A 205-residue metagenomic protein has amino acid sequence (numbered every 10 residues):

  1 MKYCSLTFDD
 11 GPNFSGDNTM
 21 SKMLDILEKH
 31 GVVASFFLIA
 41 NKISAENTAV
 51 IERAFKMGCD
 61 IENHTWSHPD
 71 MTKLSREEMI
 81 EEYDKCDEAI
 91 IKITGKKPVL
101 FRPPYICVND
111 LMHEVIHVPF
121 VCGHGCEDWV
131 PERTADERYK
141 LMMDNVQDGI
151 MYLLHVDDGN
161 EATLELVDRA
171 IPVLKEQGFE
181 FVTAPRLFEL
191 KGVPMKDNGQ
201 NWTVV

Functional and structural regions predicted by a protein language model:
M1, E28-A34, I43-E46, E161-V205: C-terminal domain-boundary segment and adjacent tail
M1-N63, S67-D70, E78, K85 (+2 more regions): Active-site beta->alpha N-cap acidic-glycine motif
F8-D10, F36-A40, N63-T65, R102-Y105 (+3 more regions): A cross-domain feature marking catalytic cores of carbohydrate-active enzymes and several ubiquitous metabolic/repair
G11-N18, L38-N47, P69-E77, R102-N109 (+2 more regions): Acidic-and-aromatic substrate-binding clefts and catalytic sites of carbohydrate-active enzymes
K22-D25, A49, R53-K56, E81 (+5 more regions): Alpha-helical scaffolding segments of alpha/beta enzyme cores, especially the outer helices of TIM-barrel or partial
K97, C107-N145, F179-L190: His/Asp/Glu-enriched short active-site or ligand-binding loop at hydrolase and phosphoryl-transfer sites
